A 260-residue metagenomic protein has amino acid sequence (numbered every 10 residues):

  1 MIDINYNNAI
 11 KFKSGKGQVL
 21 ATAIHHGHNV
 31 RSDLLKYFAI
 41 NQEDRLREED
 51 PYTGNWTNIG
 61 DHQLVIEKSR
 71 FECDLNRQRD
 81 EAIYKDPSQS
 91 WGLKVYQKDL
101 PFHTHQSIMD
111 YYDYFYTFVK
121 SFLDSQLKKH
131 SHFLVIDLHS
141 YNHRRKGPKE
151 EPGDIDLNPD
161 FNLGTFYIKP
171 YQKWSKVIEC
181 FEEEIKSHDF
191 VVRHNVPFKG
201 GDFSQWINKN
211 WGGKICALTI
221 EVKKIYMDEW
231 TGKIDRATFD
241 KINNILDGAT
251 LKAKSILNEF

Functional and structural regions predicted by a protein language model:
M1-F260: N-terminal catalytic or cofactor-binding beta/alpha core of small enzyme domains
